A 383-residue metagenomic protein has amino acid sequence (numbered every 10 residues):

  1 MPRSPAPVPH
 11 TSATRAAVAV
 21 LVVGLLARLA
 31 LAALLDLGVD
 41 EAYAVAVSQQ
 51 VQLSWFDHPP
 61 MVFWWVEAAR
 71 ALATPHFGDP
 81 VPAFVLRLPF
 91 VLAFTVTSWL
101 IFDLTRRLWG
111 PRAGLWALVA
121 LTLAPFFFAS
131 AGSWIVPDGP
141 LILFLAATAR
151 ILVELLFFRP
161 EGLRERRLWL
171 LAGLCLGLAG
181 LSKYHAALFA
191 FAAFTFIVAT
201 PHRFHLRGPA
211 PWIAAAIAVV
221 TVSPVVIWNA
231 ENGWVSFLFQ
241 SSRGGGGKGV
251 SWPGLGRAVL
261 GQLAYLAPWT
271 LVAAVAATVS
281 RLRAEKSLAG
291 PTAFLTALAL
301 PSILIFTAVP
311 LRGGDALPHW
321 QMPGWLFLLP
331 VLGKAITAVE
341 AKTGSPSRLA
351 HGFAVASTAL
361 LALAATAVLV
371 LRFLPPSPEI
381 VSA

Functional and structural regions predicted by a protein language model:
R3, R106-R112, T148-W169, R203: Membrane-interface transmembrane helices that cradle and orient dolichyl/undecaprenyl
V18, L88-W109, A147, I151: Transmembrane-helix motifs of polytopic, lipid-linked glycan transferases
L21, A117-P125, R150, L176 (+2 more regions): Short helix- or helix-capping micro-motifs that position conserved polar/aromatic residues at function-defining sites
Q49, L100, P140-P160, L168-L176 (+1 more regions): Specific aromatic-rich, kink-prone transmembrane helix
A117-L118, R167-K183, I217-V220: Membrane-interface alpha helices of multi-pass inner-membrane proteins
G132-P140: Short acidic/glycine- and proline-prone juxtamembrane loop motifs at membrane-interface regions of multi-pass membrane
L178, A190-P291, L298, S302 (+1 more regions): Transmembrane-lumen/periplasm boundary regions of multi-pass, lipid-linked membrane glycan transferases
P318, G344-A383: Membrane-proximal, lumen/periplasm-facing interface regions of secretory-pathway glyco- and lipid-modifying enzymes
